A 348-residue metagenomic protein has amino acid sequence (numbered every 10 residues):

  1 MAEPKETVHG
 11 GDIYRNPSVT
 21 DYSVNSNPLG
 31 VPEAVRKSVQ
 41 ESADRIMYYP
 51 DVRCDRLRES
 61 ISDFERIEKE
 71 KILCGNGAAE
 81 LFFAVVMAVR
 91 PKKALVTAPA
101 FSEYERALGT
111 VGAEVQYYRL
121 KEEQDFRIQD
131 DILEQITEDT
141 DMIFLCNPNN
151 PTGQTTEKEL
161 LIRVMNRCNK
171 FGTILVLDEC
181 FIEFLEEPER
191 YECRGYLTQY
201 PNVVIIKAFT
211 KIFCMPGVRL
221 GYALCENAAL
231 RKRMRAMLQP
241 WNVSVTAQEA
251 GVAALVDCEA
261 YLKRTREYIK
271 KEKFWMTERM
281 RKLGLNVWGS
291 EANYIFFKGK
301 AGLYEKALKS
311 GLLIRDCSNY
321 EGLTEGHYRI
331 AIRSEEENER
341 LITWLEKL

Functional and structural regions predicted by a protein language model:
M1-Y48: N-terminal "arm"/small-domain region of PLP-dependent enzymes with the aminotransferase-like
G30-V35, N202-R281, L285-V287: PLP-dependent aminotransferase class I/II
D55-A94: Phosphate-binding glycine-rich loop
M87-L145: PLP-dependent aminotransferase-like
V111, K170-F171, Y200, L283: Helix C-cap/helix->beta junction micro-motif
E123-L185: Active-site phosphate-binding strand-loop segment of PLP-dependent enzymes
E278-G311: Conserved PLP-binding catalytic core of the aspartate aminotransferase-like
K309-S310, N319-L348: PLP-dependent enzyme catalytic core of the Aspartate aminotransferase-like
